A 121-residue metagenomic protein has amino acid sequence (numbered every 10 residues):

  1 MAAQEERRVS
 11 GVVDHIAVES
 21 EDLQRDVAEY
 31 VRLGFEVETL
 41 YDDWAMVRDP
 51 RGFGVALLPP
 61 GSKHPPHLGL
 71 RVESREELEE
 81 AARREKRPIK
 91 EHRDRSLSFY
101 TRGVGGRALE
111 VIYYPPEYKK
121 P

Functional and structural regions predicted by a protein language model:
M1-Q24, P66-L70, K119-P121: N-terminal beta-strand motif that seeds the catalytic metal site of vicinal oxygen chelate
A2-R7, R83-P121: Vicinal oxygen chelate
Q4-R7, V55-P60: Short, flexible, solvent-exposed loop/turn segments with mixed acidic/basic and small polar residues
S10-G11, A17-G54: Core segments of cupin and vicinal oxygen chelate
L23, R75-E76: Residues at or immediately preceding the N-termini of alpha-helices
Y41-W44, K63-H64, R93-L97: Short acidic/glycine-enriched loop/turn segments that link adjacent beta-strands
V47-G52, P60, T101-G105, Y114: Active-site beta-strand termini and strand-to-loop segments that position acidic
E76-R83: Short amphipathic alpha-helices within nucleic acid-binding modules
